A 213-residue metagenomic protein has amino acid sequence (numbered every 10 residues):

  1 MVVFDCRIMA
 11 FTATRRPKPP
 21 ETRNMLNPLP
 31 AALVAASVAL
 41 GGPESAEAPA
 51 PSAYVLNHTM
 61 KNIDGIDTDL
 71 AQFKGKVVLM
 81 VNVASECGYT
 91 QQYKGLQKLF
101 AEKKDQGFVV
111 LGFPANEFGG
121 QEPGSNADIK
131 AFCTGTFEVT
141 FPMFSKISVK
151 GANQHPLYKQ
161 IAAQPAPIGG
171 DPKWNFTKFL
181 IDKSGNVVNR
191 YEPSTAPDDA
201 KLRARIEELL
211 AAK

Functional and structural regions predicted by a protein language model:
T22-P30: Bacterial N-terminal signal peptides that target proteins for export
P30-A39: Bacterial N-terminal signal peptides
A46-A71, P156: N-terminal "domain-start" segment that seeds a small globular fold
N62, N82-E86: Amphipathic alpha-helical repeat scaffolds
Y89-H155: Structural microenvironment flanking redox-active thiols in thiol-disulfide oxidoreductases
P156-K159, A163-K213: Thiol-/selenol-based redox modules, centered on thioredoxin-like and closely related oxidoreductase domains
